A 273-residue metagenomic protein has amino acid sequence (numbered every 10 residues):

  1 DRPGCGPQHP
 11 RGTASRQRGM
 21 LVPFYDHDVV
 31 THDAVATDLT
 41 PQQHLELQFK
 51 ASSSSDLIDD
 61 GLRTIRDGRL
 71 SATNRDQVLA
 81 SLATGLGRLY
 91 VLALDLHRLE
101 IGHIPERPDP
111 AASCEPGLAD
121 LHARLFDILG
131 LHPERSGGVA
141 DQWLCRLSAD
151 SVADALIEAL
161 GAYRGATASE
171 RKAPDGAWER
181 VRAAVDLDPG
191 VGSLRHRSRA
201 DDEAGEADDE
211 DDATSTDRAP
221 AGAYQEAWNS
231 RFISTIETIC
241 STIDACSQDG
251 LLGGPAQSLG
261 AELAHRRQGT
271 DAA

Functional and structural regions predicted by a protein language model:
R2, R11, R16-R18: Basic polycationic patches enriched in arginine
Q8-H9, Q17, Y25-H27: Low-complexity, intrinsically disordered or signal/transmembrane-proximal segments
L21-L82, L92-P110: Charged alpha-helical initiation segments
P23, H32-T40, S169-A273: A cross-kingdom marker of C-terminal helix-rich interaction/assembly modules
T40-P41, F49, N74, V91-A166: Short non-catalytic regulatory patches outside canonical folded cores
